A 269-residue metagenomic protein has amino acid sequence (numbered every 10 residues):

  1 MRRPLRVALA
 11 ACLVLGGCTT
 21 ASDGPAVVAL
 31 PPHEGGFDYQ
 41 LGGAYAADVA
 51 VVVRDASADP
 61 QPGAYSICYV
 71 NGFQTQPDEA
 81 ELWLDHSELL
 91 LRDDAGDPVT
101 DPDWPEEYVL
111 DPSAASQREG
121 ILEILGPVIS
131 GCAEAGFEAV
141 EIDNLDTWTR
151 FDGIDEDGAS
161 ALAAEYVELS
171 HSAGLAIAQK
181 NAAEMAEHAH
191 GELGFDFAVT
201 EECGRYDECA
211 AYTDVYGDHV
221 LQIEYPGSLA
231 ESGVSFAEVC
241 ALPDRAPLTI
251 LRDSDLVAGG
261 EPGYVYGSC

Functional and structural regions predicted by a protein language model:
M1-A8: Bacterial N-terminal signal peptides that target proteins for export
L15-G17: C-terminal motif of bacterial Sec signal peptides marking the signal peptidase cleavage site
T19-C269: Glycan-processing catalytic domains of CAZymes
